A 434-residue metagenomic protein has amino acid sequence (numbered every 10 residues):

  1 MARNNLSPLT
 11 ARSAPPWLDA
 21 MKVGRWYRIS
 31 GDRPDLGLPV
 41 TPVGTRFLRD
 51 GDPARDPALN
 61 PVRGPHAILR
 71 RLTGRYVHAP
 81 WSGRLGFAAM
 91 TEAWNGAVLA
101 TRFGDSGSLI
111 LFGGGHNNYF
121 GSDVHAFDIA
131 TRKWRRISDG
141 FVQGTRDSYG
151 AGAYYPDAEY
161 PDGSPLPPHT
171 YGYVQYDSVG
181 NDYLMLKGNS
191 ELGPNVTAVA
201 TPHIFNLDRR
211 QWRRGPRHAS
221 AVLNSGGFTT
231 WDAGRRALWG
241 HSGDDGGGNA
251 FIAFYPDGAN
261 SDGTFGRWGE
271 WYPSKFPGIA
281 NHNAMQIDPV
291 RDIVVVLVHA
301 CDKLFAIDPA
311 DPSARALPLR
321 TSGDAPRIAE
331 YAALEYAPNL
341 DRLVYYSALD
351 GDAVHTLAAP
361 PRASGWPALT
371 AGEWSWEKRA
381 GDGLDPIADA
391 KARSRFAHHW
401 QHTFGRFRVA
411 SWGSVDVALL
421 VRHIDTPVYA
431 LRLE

Functional and structural regions predicted by a protein language model:
A2-E434: Kelch-like beta-propeller repeat domains
